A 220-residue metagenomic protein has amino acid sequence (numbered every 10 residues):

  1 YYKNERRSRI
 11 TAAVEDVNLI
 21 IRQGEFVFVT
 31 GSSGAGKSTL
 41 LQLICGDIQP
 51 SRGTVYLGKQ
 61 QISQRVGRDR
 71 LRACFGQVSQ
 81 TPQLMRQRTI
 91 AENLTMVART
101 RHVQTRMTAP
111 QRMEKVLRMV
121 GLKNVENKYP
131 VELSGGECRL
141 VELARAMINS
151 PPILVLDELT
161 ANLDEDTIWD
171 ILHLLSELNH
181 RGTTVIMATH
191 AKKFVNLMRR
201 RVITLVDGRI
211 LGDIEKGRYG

Functional and structural regions predicted by a protein language model:
T30-S32: The feature captures the beta-strand-to-loop junction immediately N-terminal to the Walker
C45: Helix-to-loop junction immediately C-terminal to a conserved catalytic motif
G53-S63, L71: Conserved ABC transporter NBD signature motif
M107-V125: Conserved ABC ATPase "signature" region
Y129-L133, E137: Conserved ABC ATPase signature
S150: Conserved catalytic motifs of ABC-family nucleotide-binding domains
L154-D157: Catalytic Walker B motif of ABC-type/P-loop ATPase nucleotide-binding domains
